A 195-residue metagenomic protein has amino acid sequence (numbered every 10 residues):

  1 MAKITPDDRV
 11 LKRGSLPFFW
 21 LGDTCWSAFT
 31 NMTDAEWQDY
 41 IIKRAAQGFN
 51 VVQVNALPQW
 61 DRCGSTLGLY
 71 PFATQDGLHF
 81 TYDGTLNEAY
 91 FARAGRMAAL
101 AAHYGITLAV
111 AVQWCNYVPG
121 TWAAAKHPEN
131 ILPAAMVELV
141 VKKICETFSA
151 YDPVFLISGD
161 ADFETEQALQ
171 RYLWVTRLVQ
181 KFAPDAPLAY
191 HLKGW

Functional and structural regions predicted by a protein language model:
K3-W195: Active-site mouth of glycoside hydrolases
